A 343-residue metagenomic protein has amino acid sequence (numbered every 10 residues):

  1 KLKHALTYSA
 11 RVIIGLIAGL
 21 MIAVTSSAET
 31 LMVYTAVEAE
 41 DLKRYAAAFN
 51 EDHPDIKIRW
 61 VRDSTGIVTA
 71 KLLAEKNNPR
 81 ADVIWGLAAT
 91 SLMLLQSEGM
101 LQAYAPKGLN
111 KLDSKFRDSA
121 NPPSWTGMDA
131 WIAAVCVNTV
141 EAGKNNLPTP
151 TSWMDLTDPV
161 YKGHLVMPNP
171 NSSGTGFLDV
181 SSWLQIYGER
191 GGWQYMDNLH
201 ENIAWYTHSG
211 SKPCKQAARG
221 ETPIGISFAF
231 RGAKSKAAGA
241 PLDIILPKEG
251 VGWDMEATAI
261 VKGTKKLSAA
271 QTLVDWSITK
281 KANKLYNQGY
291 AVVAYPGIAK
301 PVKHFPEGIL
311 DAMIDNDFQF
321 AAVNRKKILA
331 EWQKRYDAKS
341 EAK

Functional and structural regions predicted by a protein language model:
R11-A23: Bacterial N-terminal signal peptides
M32-R59, T69, L73: Short, polar/charged alpha-helical segment
A36-K43, G66, R80-E221: Extracytoplasmic ligand-binding site segments that recognize negatively charged/polar headgroups
T90-L94, A218, T222-P241: A ligand-binding cleft/hinge motif common to bilobed small-molecule-binding domains
K111-K115, Y195-H200, Y206-T207, A238-K262 (+1 more regions): Periplasmic-binding protein-like
C136-E141, V180-L184, D254-K266, L285-Y286: A bilobed periplasmic-binding-protein/Venus flytrap-type ligand-binding module shared by bacterial periplasmic
V160-P168, S277-A299: Periplasmic-binding protein-like
E189-G191, A294-K343: An extracytoplasmic/periplasmic, membrane-proximal ligand-sensing/linker region
